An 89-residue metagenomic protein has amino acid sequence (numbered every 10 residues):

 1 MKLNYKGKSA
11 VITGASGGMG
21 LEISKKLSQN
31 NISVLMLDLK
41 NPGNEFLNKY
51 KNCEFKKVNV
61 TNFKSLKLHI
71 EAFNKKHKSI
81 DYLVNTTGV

Functional and structural regions predicted by a protein language model:
M1-K8: Flexible N-terminal pre-Rossmann segment of NAD(P)-dependent oxidoreductases
S9, S16-G17: Conserved glycine-rich cofactor-binding loop
G20-L21: N-terminal Rossmann-fold NAD(P) dinucleotide-binding loop
L27: Aromatic pocket-lining residues of Rossmann-like dinucleotide-binding sites
N30-F46: Conserved glycine-rich Rossmann-like NAD(P)H-binding loop of the short-chain dehydrogenase/reductase
K57-H69: The beta1-alpha1 cofactor-binding region of Rossmann-like NAD(H)/NADP(H)-dependent oxidoreductases
A72-N85: A glycine-rich helix->loop->beta "capping" turn within Rossmann-like NAD(P)(H)-dependent oxidoreductase domains
T87-V89: Conserved NAD(P)H cofactor-binding loop of Rossmann-fold oxidoreductase domains
